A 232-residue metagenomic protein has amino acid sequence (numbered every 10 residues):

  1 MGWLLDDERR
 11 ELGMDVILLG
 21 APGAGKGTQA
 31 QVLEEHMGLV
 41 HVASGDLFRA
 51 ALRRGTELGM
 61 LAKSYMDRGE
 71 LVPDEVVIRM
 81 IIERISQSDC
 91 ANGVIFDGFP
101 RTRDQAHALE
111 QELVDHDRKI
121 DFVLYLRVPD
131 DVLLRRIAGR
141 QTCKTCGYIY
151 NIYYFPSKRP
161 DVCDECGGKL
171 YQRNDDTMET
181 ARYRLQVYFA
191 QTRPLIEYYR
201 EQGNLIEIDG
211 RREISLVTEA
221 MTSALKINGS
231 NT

Functional and structural regions predicted by a protein language model:
M1-T232: Glycine-rich phosphate-binding loop of ATP-dependent small-molecule kinases
